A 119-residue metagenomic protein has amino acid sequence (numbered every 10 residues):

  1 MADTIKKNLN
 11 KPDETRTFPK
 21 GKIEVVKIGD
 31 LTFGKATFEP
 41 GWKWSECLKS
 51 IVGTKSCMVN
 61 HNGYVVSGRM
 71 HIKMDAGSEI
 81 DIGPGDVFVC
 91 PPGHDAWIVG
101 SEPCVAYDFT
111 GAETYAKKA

Functional and structural regions predicted by a protein language model:
M1-T37, S45: A short, N-terminal "cap"/entry segment at the start of jelly-roll beta-barrel domains of the cupin/DSBH fold
L31, S50-A76: Glycine- and acidic-residue-biased ligand/ion/polar-headgroup-sensing regions
G34, S78-I80, V105: Short beta-strand segments
K35-S56: Conserved short histidine dyad/triad with adjacent acidic residue
A36-F38, G63, F88: Conserved GNAT-family N-acetyltransferase fold
K43-W44, G68-K73, A96: Short beta-strand segments in beta-sandwich/barrel cores
M74-G93: Short acidic-glycine-tyrosine-enriched beta hairpin
P91-K117: Ligand-binding loop in jelly-roll beta-barrel domains
